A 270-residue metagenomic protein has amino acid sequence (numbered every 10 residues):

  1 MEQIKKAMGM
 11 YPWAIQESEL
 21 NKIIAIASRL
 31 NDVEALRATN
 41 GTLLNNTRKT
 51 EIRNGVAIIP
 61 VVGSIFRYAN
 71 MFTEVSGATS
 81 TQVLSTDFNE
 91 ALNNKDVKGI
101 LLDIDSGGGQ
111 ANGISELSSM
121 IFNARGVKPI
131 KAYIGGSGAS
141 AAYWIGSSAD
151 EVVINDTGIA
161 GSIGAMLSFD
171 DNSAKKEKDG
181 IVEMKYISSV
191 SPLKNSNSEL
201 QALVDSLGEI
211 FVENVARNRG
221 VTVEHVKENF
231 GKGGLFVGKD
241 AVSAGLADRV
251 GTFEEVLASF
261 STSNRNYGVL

Functional and structural regions predicted by a protein language model:
M1-K128, S137-N218, S263-L270: Small-residue-centered hinge/linker elements
Y133-A139, N229-G233: Glycine-rich beta-to-alpha transition loops that act as phosphate-gripper elements at the mouths of alpha/beta enzyme
V152-N155, A247-E255: Short acidic-hydrophobic, aromatic-tinged amphipathic segments that line or gate anion-handling sites
V182, V221-T222, A247: Short coil/loop linkers at secondary-structure junctions
L207-D240: Secondary-structure end/capping motifs
E255-A258, T262: Terminal recognition/anchoring or ligand-binding modules at protein termini
